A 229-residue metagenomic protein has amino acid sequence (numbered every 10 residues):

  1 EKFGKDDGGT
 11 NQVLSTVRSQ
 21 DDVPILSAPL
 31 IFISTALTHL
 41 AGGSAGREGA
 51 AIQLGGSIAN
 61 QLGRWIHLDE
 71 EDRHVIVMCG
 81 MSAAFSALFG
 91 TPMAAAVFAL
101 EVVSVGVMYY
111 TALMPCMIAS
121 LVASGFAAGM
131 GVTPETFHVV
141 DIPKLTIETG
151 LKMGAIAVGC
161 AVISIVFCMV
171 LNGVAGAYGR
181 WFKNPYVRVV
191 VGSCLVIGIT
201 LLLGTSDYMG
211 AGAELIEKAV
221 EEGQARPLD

Functional and structural regions predicted by a protein language model:
E1-D229: Alpha-helical transmembrane segments and immediately membrane-proximal extracytoplasmic
